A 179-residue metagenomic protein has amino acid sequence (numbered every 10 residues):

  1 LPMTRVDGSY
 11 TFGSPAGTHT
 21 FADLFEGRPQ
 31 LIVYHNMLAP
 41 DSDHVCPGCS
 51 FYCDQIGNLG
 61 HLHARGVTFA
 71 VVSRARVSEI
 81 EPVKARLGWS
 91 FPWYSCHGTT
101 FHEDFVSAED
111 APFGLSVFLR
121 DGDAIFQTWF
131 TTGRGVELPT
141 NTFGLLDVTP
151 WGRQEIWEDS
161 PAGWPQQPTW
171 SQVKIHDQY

Functional and structural regions predicted by a protein language model:
L1-R65, P82-A85, P92, T99-Y179: Non-globular targeting/processing and membrane-anchoring segments
A70-S95: Conserved segment of the thioredoxin-like fold in thiol-based oxidoreductases
